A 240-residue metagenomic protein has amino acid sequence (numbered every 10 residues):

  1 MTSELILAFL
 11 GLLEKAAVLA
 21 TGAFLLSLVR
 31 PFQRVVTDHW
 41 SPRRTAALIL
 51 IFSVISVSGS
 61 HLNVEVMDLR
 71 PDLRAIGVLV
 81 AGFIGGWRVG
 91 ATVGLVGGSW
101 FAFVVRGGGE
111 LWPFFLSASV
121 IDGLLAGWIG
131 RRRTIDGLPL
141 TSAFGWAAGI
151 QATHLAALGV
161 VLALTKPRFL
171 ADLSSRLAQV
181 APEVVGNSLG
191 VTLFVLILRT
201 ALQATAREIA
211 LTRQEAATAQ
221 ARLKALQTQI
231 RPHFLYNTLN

Functional and structural regions predicted by a protein language model:
M1-L19: Hydrophobic transmembrane alpha-helical segments in integral membrane proteins
T2-S3, K166-R176: Membrane-interface helix termini and inter-helical loops of multi-pass transporters
K15-H61, V78-P167, V191-V195, R199: Short helix-perturbing small/polar motifs within transmembrane alpha-helices
V66-P71, L155-A156: Short helix-coil transition sites and intra-membrane helix breaks within transmembrane domains of multi-pass
P71-G77, E110-F114, D172-P182: Non-cytosolic membrane-interface motifs at loop->transmembrane helix junctions
V180, V184-T192: Hydrophobic transmembrane alpha-helical segments of multi-pass transport and channel proteins
L196-T228: Conserved signal-transmission helix
L226-N240: Conserved phosphoacceptor histidine of two-component systems
